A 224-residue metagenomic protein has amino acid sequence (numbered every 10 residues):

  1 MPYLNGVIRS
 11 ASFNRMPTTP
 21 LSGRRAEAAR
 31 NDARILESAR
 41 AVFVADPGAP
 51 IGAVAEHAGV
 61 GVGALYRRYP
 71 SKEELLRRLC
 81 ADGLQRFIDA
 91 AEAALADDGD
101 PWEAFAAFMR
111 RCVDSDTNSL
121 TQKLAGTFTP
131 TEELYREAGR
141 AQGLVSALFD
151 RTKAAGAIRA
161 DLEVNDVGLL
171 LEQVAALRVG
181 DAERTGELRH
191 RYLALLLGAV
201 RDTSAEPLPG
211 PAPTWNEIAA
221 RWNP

Functional and structural regions predicted by a protein language model:
M1-H57, E74: Basic, helix-initiating cap at the start of DNA-binding domains
M1-T19, A147-A154, G180-P224: C-terminal peripheral helix-coil segments that are non-catalytic and often amphipathic
F43, P50-I51, V62, K72 (+2 more regions): Amphipathic alpha-helical segments enriched in hydrophobic/aromatic and basic residues that form the DNA-contacting
G59-Y69: Short hydrophobic/aromatic patch on the recognition helix
R78, Q85, D89-N118, T129-E133 (+1 more regions): Hydrophobic alpha-helical connector segments
A107, T129-G180, E187-R191: Amphipathic alpha-helical packing segments from all-alpha helical-bundle domains
R111-S115, S119, A155, V174-L177 (+1 more regions): Phosphate/oxyanion-binding loops and surfaces in catalytic or ligand/nucleic-acid-binding neighborhoods
Q122-T131, P211-P213: Short linear capping/connector segments at secondary-structure termini
